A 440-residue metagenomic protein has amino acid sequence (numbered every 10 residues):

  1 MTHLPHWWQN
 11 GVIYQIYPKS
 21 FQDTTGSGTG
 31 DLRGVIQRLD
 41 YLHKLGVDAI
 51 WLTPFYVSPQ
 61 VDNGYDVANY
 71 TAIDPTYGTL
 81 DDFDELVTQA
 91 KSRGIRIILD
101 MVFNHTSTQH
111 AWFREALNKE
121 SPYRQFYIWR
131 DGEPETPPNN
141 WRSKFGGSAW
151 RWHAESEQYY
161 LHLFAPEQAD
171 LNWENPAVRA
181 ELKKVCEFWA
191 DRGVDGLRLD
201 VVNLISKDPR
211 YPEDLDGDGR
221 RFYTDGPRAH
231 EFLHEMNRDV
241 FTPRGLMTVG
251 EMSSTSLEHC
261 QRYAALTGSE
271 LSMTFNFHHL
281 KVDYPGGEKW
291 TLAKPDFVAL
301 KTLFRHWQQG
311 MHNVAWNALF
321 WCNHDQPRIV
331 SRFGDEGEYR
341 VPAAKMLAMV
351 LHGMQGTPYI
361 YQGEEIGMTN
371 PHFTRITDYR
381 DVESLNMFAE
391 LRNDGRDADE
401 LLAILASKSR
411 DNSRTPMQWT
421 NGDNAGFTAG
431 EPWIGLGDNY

Functional and structural regions predicted by a protein language model:
M1-Y440: Active-site and adjacent substrate-binding regions of carbohydrate-active enzymes
